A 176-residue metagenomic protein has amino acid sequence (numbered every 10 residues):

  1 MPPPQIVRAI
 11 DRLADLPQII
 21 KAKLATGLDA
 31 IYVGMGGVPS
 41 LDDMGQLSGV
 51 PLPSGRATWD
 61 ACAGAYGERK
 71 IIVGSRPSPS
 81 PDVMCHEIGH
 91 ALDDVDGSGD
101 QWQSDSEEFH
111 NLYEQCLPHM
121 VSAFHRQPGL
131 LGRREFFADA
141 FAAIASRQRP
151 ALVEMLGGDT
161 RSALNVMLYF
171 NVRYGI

Functional and structural regions predicted by a protein language model:
M1-I176: Active-site-flanking segments in enzyme catalytic domains
